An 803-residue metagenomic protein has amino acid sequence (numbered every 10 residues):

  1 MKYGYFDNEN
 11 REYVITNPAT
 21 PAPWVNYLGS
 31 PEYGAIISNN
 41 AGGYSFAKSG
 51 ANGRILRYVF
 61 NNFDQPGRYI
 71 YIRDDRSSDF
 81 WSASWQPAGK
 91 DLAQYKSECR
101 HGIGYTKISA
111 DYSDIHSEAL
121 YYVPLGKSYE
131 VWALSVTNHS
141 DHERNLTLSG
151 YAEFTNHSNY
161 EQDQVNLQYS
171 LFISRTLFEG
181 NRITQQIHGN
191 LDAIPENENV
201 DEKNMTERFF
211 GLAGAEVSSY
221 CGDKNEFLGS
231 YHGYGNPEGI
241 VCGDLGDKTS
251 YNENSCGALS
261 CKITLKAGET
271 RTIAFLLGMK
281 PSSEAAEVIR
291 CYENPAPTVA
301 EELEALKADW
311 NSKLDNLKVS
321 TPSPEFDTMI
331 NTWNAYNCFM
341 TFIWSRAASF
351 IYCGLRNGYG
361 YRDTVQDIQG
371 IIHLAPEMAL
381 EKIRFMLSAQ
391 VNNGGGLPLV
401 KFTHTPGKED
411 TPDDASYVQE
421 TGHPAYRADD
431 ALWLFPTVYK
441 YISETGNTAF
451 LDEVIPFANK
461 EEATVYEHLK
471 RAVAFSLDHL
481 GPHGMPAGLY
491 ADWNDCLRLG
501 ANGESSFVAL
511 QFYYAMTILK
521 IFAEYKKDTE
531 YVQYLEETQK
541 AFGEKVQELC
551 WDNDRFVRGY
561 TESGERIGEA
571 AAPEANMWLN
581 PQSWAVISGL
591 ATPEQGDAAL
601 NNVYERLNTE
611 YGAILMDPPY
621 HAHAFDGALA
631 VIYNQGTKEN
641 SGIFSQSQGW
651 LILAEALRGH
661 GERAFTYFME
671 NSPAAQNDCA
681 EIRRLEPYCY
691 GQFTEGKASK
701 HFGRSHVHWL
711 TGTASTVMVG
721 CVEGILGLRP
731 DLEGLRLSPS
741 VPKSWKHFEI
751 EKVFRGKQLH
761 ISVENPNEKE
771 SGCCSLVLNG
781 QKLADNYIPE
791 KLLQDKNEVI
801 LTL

Functional and structural regions predicted by a protein language model:
M1-R362, P376-F385, A389, K440-E444 (+7 more regions): Anionic coordination/interaction segments
Y71-R73, Y359-T364, I368-A379, I383-H483 (+5 more regions): Aromatic-rich carbohydrate-recognition surfaces in CAZymes
S149-Y151, N166, L397-P398, Y513-A630 (+3 more regions): Catalytic cores of carbohydrate-active enzymes
E287-P297, E301, A305, M329 (+5 more regions): Extended, well-ordered alpha-helical scaffold segments
S349-G358, P398-R427, A458-T464, H483-S505 (+3 more regions): Carbohydrate-binding/catalytic loop surfaces
L732-I761: Surface beta-strand/loop "capping" patches
E751, L792-L803: Short, well-structured beta-strand segments within conserved domains
L778-Q781: Short strand-turn-strand beta-turns centered on an Asx-Gly dipeptide
